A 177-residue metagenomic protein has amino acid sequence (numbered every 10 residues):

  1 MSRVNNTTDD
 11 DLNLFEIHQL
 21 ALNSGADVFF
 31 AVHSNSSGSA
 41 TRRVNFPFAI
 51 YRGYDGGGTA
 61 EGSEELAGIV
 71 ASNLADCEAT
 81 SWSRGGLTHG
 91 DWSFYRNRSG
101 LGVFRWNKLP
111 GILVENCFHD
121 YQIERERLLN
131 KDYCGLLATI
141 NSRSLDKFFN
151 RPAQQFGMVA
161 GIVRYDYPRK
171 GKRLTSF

Functional and structural regions predicted by a protein language model:
M1-A60: Catalytic-core regions of hydrolytic enzymes
T8-F15, G57-E65, L128-T139: Soluble non-cytosolic domains of exported or imported proteins
S24-F29, C77-T80, K108-I112: Loop/turn elements at helix/coil->beta-strand transitions in domains of secreted/extracellular proteins
A31-A40, I50-Y51, G85-A153: Active-site-adjacent mobile loop/cap segments within catalytic or ligand-binding domains
S63-F94: Active-site-adjacent substrate-binding region of metalloamidase/peptidase-like peptide-processing proteins
M158-V159, Y167-F177: Short, ordered, surface-exposed loop/turn motifs in non-cytosolic proteins
